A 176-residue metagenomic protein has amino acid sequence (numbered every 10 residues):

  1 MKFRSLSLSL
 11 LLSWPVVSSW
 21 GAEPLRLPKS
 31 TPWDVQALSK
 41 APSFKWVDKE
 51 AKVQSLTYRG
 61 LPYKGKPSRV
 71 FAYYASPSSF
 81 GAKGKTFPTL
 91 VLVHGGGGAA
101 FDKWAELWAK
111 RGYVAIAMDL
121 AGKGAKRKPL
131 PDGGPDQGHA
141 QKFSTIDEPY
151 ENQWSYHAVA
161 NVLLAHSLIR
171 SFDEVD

Functional and structural regions predicted by a protein language model:
M1-S5: Positively charged n-region of N-terminal signal peptides that target proteins for export
S7-P15: Bacterial N-terminal signal peptides
S19-G21: Boundary at the C-terminal end of the N-terminal hydrophobic targeting segment
V35-G84: N-terminal cap/lid segment of alpha/beta-hydrolase-fold proteins
G84-G95: Short beta-strand element of the alpha/beta-hydrolase
G95-A99, A115: Serine-hydrolase catalytic-loop signature spanning alpha/beta hydrolases and amidase-signature enzymes
E106-A160: Cap/lid segment of the alpha/beta-hydrolase catalytic domain
E148, N161-D176: Conserved acidic catalytic loop of the alpha/beta-hydrolase fold
